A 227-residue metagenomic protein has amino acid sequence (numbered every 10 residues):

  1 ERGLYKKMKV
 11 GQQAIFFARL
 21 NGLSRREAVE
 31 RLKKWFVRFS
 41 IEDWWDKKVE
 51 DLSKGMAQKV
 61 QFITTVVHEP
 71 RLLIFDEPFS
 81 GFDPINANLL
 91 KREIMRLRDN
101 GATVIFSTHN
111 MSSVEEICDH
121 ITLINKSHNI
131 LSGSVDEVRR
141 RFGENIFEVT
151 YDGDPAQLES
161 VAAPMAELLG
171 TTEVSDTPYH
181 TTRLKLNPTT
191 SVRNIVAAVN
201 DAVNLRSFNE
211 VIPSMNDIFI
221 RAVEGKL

Functional and structural regions predicted by a protein language model:
E1-K126, I130-L131: ABC transporter nucleotide-binding domains
Y5, S112, A156, T190 (+1 more regions): Short alpha-helical
Q13, G22, Q61, R140-G143 (+2 more regions): A generic structural signal for secondary-structure junctions that act as hinges or helix/strand caps at the edges
W44, K54, H109, D152-D154 (+2 more regions): Structured loop/turn residues at secondary-structure junctions
N88, L169-V174, N204-N209: A short linear hydrophobic-aromatic micro-motif
K91-K185: ABC transporter nucleotide-binding domain
N187-L227: C-terminal coupling/interaction segments
